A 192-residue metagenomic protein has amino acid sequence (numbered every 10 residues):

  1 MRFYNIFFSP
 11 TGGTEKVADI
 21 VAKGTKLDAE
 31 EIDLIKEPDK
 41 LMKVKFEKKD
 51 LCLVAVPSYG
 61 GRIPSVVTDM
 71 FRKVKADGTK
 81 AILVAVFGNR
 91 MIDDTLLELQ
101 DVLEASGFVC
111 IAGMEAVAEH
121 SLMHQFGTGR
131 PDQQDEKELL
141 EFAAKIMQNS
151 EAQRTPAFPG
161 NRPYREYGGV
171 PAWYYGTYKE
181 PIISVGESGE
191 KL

Functional and structural regions predicted by a protein language model:
R2-E37, L41-I182: FMN-binding flavodoxin-like domain, especially the glycine-rich phosphate-binding loop
I182-L192: Cysteine-centered iron-sulfur cluster-binding motifs in ferredoxin-type domains/subunits of redox enzymes
